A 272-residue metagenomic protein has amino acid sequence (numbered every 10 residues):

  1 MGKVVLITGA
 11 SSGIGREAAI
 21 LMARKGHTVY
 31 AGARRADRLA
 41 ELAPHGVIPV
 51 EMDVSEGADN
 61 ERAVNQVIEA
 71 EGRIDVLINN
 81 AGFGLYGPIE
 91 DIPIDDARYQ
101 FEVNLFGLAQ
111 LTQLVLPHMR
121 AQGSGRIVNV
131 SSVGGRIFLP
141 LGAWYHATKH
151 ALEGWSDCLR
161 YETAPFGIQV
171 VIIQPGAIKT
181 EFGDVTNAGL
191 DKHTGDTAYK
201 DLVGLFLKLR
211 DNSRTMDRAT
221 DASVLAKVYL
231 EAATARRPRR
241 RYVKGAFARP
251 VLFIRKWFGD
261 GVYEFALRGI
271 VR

Functional and structural regions predicted by a protein language model:
S11-S12: Conserved glycine-rich cofactor-binding loop
M52-R62, I94: The beta1-alpha1 cofactor-binding region of Rossmann-like NAD(H)/NADP(H)-dependent oxidoreductases
Q66-N79, L85: A glycine-rich helix->loop->beta "capping" turn within Rossmann-like NAD(P)(H)-dependent oxidoreductase domains
P88-I89, D96-R98: Substrate-binding pocket helix/loop in short-chain dehydrogenase/reductase
T112, T148: Active-site helix of classical SDR
S132: Residue(s) in the substrate-gating loop at a strand-loop-helix junction that position the organic substrate next
A164-T215: C-terminal beta-strand-loop-alpha-helix "lid" module of Rossmann-like NAD(P)-dependent dehydrogenases
